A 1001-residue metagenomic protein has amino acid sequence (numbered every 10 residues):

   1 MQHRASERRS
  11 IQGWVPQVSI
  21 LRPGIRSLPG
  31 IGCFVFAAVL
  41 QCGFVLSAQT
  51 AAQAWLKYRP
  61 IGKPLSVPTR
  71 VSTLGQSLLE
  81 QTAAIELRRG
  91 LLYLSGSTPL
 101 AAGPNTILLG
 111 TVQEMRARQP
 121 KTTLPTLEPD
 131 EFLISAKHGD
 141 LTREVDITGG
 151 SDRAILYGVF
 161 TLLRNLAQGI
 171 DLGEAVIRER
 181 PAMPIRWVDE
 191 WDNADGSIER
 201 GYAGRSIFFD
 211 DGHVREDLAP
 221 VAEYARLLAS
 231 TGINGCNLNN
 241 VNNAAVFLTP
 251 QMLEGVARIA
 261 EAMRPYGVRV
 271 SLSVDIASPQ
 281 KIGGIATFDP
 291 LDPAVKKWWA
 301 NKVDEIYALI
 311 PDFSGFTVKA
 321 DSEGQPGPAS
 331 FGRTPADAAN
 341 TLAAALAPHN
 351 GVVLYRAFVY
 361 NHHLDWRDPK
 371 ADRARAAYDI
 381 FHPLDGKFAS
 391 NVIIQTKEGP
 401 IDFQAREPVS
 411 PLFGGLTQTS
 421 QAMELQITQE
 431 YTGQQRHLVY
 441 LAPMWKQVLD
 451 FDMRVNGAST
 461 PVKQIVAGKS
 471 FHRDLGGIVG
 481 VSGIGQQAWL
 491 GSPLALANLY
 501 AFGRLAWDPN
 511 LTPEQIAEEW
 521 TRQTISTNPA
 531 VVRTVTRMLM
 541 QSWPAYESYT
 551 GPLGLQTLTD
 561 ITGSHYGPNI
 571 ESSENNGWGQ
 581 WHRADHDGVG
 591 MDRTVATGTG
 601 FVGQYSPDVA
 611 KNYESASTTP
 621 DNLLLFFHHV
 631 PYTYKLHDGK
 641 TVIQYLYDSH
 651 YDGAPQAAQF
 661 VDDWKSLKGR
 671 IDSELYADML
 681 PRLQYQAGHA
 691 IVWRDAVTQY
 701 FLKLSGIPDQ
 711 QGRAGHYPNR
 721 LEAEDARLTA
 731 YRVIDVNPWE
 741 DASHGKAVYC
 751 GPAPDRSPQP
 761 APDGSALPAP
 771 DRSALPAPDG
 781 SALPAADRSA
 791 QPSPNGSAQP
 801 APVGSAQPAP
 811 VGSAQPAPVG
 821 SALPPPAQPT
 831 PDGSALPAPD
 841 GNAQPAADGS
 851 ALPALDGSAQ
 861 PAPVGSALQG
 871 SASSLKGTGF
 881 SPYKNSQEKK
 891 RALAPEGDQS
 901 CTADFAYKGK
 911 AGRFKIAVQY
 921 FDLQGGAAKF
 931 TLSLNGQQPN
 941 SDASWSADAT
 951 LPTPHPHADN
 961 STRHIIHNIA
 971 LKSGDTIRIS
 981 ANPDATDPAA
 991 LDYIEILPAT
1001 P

Functional and structural regions predicted by a protein language model:
I31-G43: Bacterial N-terminal signal peptides
A48-H138, G173: Acidic, contiguous N-terminal accessory segments
Q76-E86, G90, L124-T317, A347 (+1 more regions): Feature activates predominantly on carbohydrate-active enzymes
R116, D211-R215, P250, R258 (+2 more regions): Catalytic-core regions of glycoside hydrolase
S459-E722, L728-Y731, N737-E740, C901 (+1 more regions): Catalytic domains of carbohydrate-active enzymes that cleave complex glycans
Q711-D755, G857, P863-G865, G870 (+1 more regions): Extracytoplasmic
D755-S871: Long, intrinsically disordered low-complexity tandem-repeat segments
